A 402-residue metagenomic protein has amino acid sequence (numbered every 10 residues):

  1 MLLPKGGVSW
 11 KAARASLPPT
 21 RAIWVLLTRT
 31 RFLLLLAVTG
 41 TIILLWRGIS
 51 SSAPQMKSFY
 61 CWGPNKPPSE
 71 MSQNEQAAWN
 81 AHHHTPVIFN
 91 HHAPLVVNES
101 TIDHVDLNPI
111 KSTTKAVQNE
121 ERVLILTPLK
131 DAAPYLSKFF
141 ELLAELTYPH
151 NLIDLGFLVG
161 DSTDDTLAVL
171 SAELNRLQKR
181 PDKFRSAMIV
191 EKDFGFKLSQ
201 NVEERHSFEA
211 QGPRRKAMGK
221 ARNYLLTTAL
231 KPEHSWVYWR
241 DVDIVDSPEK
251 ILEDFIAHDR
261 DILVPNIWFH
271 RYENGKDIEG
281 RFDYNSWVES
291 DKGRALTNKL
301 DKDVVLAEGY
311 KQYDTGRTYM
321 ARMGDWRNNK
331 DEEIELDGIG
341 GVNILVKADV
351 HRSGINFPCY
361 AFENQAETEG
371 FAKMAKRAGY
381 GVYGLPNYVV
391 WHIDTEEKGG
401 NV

Functional and structural regions predicted by a protein language model:
L2-P67: N-terminal signal-anchor transmembrane helix specifying type II single-pass membrane topology of secretory-pathway
L107-I110, A132-L146, A168: Short, well-formed alpha-helical segments that are part of the catalytic scaffolds of diverse glycosyltransferases
L124-A132, L146, L158-G160: A conserved hydrophobic helix/loop-capping motif in glycosyltransferases and polysaccharide synthases
E141-L152, S162, E173-K179: Short, acidic, metal-binding catalytic loop of nucleotide-sugar glycosyltransferases
D165-H234: Active-site-proximal specificity loops/subdomain of glycosyltransferases
L226, I244-A348, R352-P358: Conserved catalytic core of nucleotide-sugar-dependent glycosyltransferases
P232-V245: Short beta-strand-to-loop acidic/aromatic patch adjacent to the donor-nucleotide binding site
E333-L336, G341-F362, E369-W391, G399-N401: Catalytic donor-sugar/metal-binding loop of nucleotide-sugar-dependent glycosyltransferases
